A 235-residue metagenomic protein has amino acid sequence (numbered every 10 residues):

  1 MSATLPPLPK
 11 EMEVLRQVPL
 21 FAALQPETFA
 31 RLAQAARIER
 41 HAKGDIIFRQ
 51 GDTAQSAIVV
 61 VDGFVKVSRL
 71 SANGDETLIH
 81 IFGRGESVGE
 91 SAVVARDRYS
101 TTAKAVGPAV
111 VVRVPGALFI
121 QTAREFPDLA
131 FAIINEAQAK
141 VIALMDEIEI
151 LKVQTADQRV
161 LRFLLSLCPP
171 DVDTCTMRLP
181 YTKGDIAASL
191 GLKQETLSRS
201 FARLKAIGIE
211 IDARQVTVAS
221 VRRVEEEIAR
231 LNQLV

Functional and structural regions predicted by a protein language model:
M1-A42, V88, A92-V93: Cyclic nucleotide-binding regulatory module and flanking cytosolic helices
M1-K10, S91, E136, A156 (+4 more regions): Long cytosolic regulatory regions associated with cyclic-nucleotide signaling
L20, D45-G107: Cyclic nucleotide-binding regulatory domains
A30-R31, I47-G51, D171: Short loop/turn motifs at secondary-structure junctions and domain boundaries
H80-I142: Cyclic-nucleotide recognition modules
T101, I120-R124, A143-V153, P170-T174: Short helix-to-loop capping/linker segments positioned immediately adjacent to catalytic or ligand/cofactor-binding
Q154, R159, L165-V235: Phosphate-/nucleic-acid-contacting segments
